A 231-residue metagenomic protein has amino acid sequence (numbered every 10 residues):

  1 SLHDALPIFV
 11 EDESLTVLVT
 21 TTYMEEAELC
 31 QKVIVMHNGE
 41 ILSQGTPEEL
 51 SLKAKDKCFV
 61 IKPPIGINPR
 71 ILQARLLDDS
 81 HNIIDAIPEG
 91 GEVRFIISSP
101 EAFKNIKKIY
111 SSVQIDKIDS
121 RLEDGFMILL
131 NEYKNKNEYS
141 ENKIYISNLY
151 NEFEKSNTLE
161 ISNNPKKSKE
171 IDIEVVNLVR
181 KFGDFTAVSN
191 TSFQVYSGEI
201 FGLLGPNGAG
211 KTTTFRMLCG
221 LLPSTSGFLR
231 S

Functional and structural regions predicted by a protein language model:
H3-L6: Short, small-residue-biased leader/transition segments that mark boundaries at the very start of proteins
Q44-G45: ABC ATPase "signature
D56-K136: Short, charged/small-residue-rich alpha-helical element at the C-terminal edge of ABC transporter nucleotide-binding
P206-G210: Walker A (P-loop) phosphate-binding loop of ABC-type ATPase nucleotide-binding domains
C219: Helix-to-loop junction immediately C-terminal to a conserved catalytic motif
G227-S231: Conserved ABC transporter NBD signature motif
